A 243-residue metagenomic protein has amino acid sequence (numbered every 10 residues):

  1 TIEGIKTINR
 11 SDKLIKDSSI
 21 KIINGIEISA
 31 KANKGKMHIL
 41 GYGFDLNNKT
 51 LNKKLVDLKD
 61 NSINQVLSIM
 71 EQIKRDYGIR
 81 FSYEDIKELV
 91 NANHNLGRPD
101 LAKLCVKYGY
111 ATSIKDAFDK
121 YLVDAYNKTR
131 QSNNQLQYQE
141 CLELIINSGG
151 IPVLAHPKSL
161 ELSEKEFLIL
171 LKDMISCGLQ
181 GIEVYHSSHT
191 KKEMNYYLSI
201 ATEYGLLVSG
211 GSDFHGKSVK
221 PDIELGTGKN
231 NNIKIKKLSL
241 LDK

Functional and structural regions predicted by a protein language model:
T1-L96, C177, E183-V219: A metal-dependent hydrolase metal-coordination microenvironment
I15, C105, I145-I146, M174 (+1 more regions): A generic structural signal for well-ordered alpha-helical segments
K31-I63, K103, K107-N127, E224-D242: Active-site gating loops and adjacent loop-to-helix segments of metal-dependent hydrolytic enzymes
S68-R75, L104, E140, L144: Amphipathic alpha-helical segments that form well-ordered structural scaffolds and often line/cohere around active
I79-Q139: Hydrophobic, aromatic-enriched interface-forming segments
Q131-E161, E166-I175: Conserved, well-ordered alpha-helix/loop/beta-strand core segments that scaffold catalytic motifs
I151, S176-Q180, E203-L206, G226-N231: Glycine-enriched alpha-helix->loop->beta-strand junction motifs that scaffold or abut catalytic
F167-Y185, L241-K243: Active-site-proximal helix-loop elements at catalytic-domain edges
